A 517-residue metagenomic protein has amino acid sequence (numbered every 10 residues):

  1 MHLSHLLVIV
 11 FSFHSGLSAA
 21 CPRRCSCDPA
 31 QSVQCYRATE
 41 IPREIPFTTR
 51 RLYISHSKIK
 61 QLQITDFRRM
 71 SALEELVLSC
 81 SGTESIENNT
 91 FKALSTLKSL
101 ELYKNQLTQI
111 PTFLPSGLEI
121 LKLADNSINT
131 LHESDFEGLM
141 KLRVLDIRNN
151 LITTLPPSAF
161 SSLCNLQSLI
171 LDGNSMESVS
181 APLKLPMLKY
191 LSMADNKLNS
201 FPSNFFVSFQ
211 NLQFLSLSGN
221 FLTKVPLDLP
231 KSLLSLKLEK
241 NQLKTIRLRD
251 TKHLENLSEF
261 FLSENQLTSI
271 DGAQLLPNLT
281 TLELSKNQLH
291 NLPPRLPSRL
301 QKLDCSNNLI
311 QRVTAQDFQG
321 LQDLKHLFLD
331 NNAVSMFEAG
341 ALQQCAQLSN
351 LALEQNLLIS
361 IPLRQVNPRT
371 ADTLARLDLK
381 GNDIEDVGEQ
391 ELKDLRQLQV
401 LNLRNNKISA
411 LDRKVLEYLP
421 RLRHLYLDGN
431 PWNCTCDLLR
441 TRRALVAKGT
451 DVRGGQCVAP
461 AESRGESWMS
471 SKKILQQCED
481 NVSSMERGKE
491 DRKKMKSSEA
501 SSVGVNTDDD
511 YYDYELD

Functional and structural regions predicted by a protein language model:
L3, S12-C21, C27-V33, V207 (+2 more regions): Membrane-proximal C-terminal cap and juxtamembrane stalk of leucine-rich repeat ectodomains
D28-G82: LRR N-terminal entry segment and analogous cap-like coil->beta motifs
I41, K60, E84, Y103 (+15 more regions): Leucine-rich repeat
P46-T48, R68-L73, K92-L97, F113-L118 (+15 more regions): Leucine-rich repeat
S57, S81, L102-N105, N126 (+13 more regions): Consensus "Asn ladder" position of solenoid repeat domains
A72-K189: A generic tandem-repeat structural signature
L248, S258-S269, A273-N405: Eukaryotic tandem repeat interaction scaffolds
